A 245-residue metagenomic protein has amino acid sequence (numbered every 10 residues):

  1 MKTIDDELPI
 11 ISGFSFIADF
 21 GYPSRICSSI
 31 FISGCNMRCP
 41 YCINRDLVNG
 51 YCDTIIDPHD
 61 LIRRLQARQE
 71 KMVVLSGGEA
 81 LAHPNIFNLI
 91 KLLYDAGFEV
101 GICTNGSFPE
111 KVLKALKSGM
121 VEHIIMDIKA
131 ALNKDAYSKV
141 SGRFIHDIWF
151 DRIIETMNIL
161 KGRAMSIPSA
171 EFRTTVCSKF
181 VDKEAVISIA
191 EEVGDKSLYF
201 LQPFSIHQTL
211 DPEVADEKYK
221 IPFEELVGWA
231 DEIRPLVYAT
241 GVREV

Functional and structural regions predicted by a protein language model:
M1-F31, N36-G50, Q69, G241 (+1 more regions): N-terminal [4Fe-4S]-dependent radical SAM core
R45-D53, M72-E79: Glycine-rich phosphate-binding "P-loop"
Y51, I55-R63: Glycine-rich, positively charged N-terminal anion/phosphate-binding segment
Y51-T54, H146-F150, Y219-F223: Flexible, glycine- and charge-enriched loops at secondary-structure boundaries
I56-P58, E184-I189, Y219-F223: Charged helix-capping and loop-helix junction motifs
I62-K71, L81-A215: Conserved AdoMet/S-adenosylmethionine-binding subsite of the radical SAM
P212-V227: SAM/dcSAM-binding transferase cores
E225-V245: A C-terminal junction/extension of Radical SAM enzymes
